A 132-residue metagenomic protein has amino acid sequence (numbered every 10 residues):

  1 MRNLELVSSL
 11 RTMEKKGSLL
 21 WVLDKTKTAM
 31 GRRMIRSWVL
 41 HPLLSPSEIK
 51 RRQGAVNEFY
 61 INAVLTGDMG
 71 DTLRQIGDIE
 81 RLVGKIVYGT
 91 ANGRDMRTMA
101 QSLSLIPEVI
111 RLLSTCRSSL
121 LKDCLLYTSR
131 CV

Functional and structural regions predicted by a protein language model:
M1-Y60: Function-dense linear segments that define catalytic or interfacial modules in macromolecule-processing proteins
E5-S8, S119-L125: Charged, low-complexity surface segments at secondary-structure and domain boundaries
T12-K15, A63-V64, R117-S119: Short, glycine- and charge-enriched coil/turn segments that flank and shape catalytic ligand pockets
T28, S45-A55, V64-V109: Core structural elements
G93-M96, R117-K122: Short, glycine/acidic-rich hinge or "gate" loops at secondary-structure transitions that mediate conformational
P107-S119: Extended amphipathic alpha-helical segments with heptad-repeat/coiled-coil character used for oligomerization, fusion
Y127-V132: Conserved small/polar residues in nucleotide/adenosyl-binding loops
